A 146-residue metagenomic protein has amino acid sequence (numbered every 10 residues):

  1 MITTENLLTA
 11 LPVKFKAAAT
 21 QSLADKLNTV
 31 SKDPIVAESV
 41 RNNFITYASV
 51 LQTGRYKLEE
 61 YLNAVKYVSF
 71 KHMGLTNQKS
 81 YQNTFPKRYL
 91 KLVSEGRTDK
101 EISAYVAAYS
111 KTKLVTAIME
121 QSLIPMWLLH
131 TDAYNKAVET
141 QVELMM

Functional and structural regions predicted by a protein language model:
M1-K136: N-terminal, charge-rich alpha-helical recognition modules
K71, M145-M146: Alpha-solenoid helical repeat architecture
S80, T140-E143: Buried hydrophobic core positions in alpha-solenoid tandem helical repeats
